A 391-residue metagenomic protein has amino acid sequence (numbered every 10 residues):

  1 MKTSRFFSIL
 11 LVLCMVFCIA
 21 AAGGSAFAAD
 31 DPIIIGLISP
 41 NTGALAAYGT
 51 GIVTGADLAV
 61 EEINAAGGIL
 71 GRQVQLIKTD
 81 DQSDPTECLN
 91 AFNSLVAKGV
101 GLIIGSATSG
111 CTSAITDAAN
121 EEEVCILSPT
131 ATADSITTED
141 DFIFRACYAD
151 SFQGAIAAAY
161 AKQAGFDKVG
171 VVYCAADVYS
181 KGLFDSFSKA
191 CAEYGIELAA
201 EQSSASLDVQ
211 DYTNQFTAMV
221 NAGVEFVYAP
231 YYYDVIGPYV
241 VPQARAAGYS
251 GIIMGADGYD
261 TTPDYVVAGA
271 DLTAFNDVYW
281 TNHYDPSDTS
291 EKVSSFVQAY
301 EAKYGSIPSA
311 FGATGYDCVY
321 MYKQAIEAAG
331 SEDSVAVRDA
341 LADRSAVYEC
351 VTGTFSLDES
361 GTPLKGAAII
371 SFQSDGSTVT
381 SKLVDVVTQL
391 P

Functional and structural regions predicted by a protein language model:
S4-S25: Sec-dependent N-terminal signal peptides of Gram-positive bacterial secreted proteins and lipoproteins
L13, F27-P391: Extracytosolic ligand-binding ectodomains
